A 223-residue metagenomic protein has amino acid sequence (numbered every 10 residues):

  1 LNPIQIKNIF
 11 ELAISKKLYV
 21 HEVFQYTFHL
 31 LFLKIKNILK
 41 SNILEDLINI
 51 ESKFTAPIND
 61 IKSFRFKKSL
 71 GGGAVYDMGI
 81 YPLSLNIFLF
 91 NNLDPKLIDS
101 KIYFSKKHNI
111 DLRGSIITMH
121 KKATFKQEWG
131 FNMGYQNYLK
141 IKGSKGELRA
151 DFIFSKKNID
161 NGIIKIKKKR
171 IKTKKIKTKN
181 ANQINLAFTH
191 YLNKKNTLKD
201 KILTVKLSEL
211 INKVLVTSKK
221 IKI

Functional and structural regions predicted by a protein language model:
L1-Q25: Beta-strand-loop-alpha-helix segment that lines the small-molecule cofactor/substrate pocket of alpha/beta enzymes
N8, L30, K34-I38, S84-L85 (+3 more regions): Alpha-helical elements of Rossmann-like donor-binding domains used by nucleotide-donor carbohydrate transfer enzymes
L18-Y19, D46-I48, A123: Short, well-ordered coil/turn segments that N-cap beta-strands
Y26-D99, F104-K106: Predominantly a Rossmann-like dinucleotide-binding segment in NAD(P)-dependent oxidoreductases
L83-K156, N185-K195: Contiguous beta-strand/loop segments that form the cofactor/metal-binding neighborhood of enzyme cores
L139, K156-K169: Short polybasic amphipathic segments
N158, T173-L186: Active-site loop of classical SDR/Rossmann-like NAD(P)-dependent oxidoreductases, centered on the catalytic Tyr-X3-Lys
K174, A187-I223: C-terminal helix-rich "cap/oligomerization" subdomain common to oxidoreductases
